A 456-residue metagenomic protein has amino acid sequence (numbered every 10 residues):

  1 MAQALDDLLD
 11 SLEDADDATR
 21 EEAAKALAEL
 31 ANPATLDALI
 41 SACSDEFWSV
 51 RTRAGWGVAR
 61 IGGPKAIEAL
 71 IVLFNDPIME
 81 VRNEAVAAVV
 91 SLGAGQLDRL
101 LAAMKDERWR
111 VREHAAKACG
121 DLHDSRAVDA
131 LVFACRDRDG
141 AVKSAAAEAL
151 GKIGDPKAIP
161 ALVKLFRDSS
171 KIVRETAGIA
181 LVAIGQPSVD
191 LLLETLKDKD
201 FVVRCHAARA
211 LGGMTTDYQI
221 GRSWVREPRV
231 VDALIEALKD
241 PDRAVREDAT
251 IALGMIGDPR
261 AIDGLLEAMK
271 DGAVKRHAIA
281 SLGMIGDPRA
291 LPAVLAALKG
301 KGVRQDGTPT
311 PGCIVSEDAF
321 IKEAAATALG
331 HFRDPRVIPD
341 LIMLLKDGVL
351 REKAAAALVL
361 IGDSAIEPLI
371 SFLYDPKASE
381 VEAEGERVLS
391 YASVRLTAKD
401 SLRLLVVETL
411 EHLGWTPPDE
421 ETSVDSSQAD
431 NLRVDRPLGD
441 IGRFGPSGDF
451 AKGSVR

Functional and structural regions predicted by a protein language model:
M1-A2, D10, D17-N32, S41 (+22 more regions): Structural detector for internal amphipathic alpha-helices that build alpha-solenoid repeat scaffolds
A4-L5, L36, I67, L97 (+8 more regions): Core helices of alpha-solenoid repeat scaffolds
S44, K105, R136, R167 (+5 more regions): Solenoid-like repeat scaffolds
L373-Y374: TPR/TPR-like (Sel1-like) alpha-helical repeat modules
E420-D425: Alpha-helical repeat scaffolds
